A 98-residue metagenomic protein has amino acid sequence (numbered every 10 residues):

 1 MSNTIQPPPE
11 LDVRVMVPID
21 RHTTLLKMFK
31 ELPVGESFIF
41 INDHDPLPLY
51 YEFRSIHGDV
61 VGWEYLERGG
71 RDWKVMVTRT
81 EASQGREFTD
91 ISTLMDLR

Functional and structural regions predicted by a protein language model:
S2-R98: Positively charged, polar, low-complexity stretches
